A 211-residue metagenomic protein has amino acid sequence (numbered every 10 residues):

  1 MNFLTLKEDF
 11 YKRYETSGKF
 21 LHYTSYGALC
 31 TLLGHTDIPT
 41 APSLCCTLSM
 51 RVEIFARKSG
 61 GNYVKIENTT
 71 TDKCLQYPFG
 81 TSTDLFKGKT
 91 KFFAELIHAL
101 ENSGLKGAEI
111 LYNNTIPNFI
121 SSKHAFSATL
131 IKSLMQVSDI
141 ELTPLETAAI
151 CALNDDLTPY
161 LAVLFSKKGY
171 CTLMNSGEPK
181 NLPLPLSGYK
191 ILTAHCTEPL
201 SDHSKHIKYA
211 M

Functional and structural regions predicted by a protein language model:
M1-C30, E53-K91, H98, G107 (+2 more regions): C-terminal nucleotide
G18-K19, I38-A41, F79-F86, N113-I120 (+1 more regions): A short glycine/serine-rich beta->alpha loop
T24, L33-D37, N113-L130: Glycine/serine-rich anion-binding loops at beta->alpha junctions that coordinate negatively charged ligand groups
A41-G60, A162-K167: Structural signature of FAD isoalloxazine-binding scaffolds in flavoprotein oxidoreductases
T47-M50, S122-I140: DPxDG-like acidic metal-binding loop motif
I97-F119, E146-C151: Glycine- and acidic-rich phosphate- and metal-coordinating loops
Y112-N114, L130-K132, L164-K167, M174-N175 (+1 more regions): Short, structured patches in soluble enzyme cores that scaffold and shape functional sites
L142-L186: Alpha/beta catalytic cores of group-transfer enzymes, especially the acyltransferase/condensing modules of polyketide
